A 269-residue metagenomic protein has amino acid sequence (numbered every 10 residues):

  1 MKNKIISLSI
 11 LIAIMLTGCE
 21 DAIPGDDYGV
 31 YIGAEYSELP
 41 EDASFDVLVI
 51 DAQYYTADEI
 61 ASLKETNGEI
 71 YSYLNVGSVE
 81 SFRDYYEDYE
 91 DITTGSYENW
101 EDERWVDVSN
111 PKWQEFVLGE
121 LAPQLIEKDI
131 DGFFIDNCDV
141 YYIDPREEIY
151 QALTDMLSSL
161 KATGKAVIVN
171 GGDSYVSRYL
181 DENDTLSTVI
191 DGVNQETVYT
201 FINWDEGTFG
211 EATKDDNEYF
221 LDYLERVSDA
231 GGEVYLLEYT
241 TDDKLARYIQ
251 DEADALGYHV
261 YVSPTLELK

Functional and structural regions predicted by a protein language model:
M1-K2, E20: N-terminal hydrophobic targeting signals that begin at the initiator methionine
K2-S9: Sec-dependent signal peptide recognition, specifically the positively charged N-region followed immediately by
M15-G18: C-terminal motif of bacterial Sec signal peptides marking the signal peptidase cleavage site
E20-K269: Glycan-processing catalytic domains of CAZymes
